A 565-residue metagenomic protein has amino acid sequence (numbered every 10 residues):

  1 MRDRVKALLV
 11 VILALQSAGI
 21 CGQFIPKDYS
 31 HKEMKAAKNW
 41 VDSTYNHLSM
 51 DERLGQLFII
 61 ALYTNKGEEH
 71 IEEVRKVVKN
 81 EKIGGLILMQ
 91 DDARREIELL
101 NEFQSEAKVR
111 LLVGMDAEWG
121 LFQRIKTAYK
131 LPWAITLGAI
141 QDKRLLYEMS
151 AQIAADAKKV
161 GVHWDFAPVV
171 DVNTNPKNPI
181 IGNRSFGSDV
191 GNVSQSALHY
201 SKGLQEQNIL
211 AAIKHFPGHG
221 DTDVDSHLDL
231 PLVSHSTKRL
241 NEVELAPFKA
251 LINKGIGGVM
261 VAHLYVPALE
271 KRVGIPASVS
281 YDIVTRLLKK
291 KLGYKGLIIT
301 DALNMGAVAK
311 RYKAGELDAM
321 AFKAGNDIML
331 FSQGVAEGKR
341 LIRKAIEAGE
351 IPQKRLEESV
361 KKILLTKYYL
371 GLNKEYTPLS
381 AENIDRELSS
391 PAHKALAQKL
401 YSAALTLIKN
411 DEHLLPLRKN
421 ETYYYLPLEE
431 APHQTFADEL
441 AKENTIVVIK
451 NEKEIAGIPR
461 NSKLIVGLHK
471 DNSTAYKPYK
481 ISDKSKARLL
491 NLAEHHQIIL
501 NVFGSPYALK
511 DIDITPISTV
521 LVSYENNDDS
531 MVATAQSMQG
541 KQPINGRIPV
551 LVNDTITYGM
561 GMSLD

Functional and structural regions predicted by a protein language model:
M1-K27: Bacterial Sec-dependent N-terminal signal peptides
G22-I60, T64-K76, K290, A314-D565: Preference for extracellular/luminal or secreted protein segments
S49, H70, L86, R94-L111 (+3 more regions): Second-shell residues forming the walls of enzyme active-site clefts
Y63-K66, M115-Q123, H163-N173, I213-H219 (+2 more regions): Short glycine-enriched loops at secondary-structure junctions
E73-M89, A151-W164: Catalytic domains of carbohydrate-active enzymes, especially glycoside hydrolases
R75-D91, P176-K177, I252-I275, K463-A475: Short acidic, glycine-rich surface-loop motifs adjacent to enzyme active sites
I140-V162, V169-V190, A197, S201 (+4 more regions): A substrate-binding/cap region within the structured catalytic cores of diverse enzymes
